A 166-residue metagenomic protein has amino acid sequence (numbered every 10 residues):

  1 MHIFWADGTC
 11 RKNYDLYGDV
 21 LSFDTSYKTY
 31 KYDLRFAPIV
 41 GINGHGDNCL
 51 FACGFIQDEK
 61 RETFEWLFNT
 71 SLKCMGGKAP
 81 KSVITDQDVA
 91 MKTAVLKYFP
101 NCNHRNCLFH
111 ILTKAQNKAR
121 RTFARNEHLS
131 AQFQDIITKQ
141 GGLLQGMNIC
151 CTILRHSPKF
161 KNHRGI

Functional and structural regions predicted by a protein language model:
M1-P38, I42-N43, P158, N162-G165: Structured nucleic-acid-interacting core domains from mobile-element enzymes and related host factors, especially RNase
R11-K12, T29-K31, G46-C49, A90-T93 (+1 more regions): Eukaryotic short linear interaction motifs
F23-Y27, N48, K81-D86, H110: Short, conserved catalytic/metal-binding motifs centered on acidic residues
K31-Y32, C53-M75: Active-site beta-loop-alpha junctions of metal-dependent nucleic acid enzymes, especially the RNase H-like/DDE
I39, C49-I56: A short, conserved beta-strand element enriched in hydrophobic/aromatic residues
I42-L50, L72, G146: Surface-exposed beta-strand-to-loop junctions that form interaction patches on eukaryotic regulatory domains
G76-A79, I84, K92-I166: Extended amphipathic alpha-helical interaction segments
